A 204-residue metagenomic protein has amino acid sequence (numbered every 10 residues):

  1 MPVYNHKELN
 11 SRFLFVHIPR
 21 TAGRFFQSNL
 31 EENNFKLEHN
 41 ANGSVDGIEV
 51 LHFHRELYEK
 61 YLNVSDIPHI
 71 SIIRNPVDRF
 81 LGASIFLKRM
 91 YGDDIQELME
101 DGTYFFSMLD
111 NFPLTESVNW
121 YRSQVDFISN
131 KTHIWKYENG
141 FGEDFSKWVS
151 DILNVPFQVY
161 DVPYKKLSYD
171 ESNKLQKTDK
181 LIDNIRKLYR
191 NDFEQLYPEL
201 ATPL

Functional and structural regions predicted by a protein language model:
M1-L204: Membrane-interface amphipathic segments in extracytoplasmic regions
